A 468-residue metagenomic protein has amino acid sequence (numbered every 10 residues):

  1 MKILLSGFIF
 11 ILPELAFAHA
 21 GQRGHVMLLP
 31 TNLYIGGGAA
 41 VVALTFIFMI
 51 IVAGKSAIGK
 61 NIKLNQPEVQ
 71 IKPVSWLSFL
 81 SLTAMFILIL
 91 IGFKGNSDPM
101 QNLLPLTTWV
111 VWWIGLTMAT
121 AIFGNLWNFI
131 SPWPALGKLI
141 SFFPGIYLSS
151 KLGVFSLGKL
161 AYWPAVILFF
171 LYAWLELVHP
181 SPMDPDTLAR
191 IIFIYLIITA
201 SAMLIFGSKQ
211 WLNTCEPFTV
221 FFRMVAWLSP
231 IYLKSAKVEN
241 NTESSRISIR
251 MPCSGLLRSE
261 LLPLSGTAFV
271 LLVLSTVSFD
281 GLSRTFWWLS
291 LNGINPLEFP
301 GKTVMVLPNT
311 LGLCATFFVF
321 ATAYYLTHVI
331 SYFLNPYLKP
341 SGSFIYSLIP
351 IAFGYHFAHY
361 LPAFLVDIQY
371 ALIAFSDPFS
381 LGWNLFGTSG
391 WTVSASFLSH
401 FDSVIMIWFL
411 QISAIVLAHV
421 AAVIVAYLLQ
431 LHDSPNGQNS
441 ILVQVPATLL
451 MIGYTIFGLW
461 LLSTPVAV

Functional and structural regions predicted by a protein language model:
K2-L4, E14-M251, F279-D280: Transmembrane-helix bundle segments that line or gate the permeation/cavity pathway in multi-pass membrane proteins
E14-G21, L90-S97, S278-N295, F364-L381 (+1 more regions): Membrane-helix interface motif
G21-G37, M100-V110, P185, S254-S259 (+2 more regions): Membrane-interface segments at the starts/ends of alpha-helical transmembrane spans
L116-A121, T267-G281, L348-L372, M451-T455: Hydrophobic alpha-helical membrane-insertion segments
S283-A374: Long, well-ordered mid-to-C-terminal structural blocks that present hydrophobic/aromatic surfaces
L348-H356, Y360-L417, A426-Y427, P435: Hydrophobic alpha-helical transmembrane segments and adjacent short intramembrane/lumenal linkers of inner/organellar
H419, V423-M451: Interfacial loop-to-transmembrane junctions
I456-V468: Juxtamembrane boundary at the C-terminal end of a transmembrane helix
